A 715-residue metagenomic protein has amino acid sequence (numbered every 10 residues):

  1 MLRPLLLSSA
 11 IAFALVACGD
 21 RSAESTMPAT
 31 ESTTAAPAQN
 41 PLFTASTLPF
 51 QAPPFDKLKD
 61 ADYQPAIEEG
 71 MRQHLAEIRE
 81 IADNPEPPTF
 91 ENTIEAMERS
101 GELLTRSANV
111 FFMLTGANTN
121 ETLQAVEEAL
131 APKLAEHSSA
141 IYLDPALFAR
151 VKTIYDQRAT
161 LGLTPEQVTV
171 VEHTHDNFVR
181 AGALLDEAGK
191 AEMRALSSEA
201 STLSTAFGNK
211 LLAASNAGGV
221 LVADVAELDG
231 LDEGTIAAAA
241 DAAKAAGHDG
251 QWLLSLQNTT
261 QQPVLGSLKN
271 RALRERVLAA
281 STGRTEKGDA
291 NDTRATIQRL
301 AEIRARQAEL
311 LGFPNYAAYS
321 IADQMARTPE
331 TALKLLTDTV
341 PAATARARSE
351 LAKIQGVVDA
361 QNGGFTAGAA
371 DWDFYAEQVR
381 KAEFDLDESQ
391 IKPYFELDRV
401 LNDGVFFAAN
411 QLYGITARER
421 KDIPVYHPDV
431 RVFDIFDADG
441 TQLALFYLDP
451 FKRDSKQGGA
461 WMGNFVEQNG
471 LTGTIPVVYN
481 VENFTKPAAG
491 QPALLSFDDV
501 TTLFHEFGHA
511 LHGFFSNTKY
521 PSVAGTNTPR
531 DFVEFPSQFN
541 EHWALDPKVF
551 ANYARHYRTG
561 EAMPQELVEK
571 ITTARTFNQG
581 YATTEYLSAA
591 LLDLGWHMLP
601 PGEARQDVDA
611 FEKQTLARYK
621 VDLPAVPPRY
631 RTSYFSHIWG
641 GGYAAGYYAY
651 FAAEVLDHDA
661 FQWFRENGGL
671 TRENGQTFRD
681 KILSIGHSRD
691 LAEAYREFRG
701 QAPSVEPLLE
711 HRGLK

Functional and structural regions predicted by a protein language model:
M1-L6: Bacterial N-terminal signal peptides that target proteins for export
L15-A17: C-terminal motif of bacterial Sec signal peptides marking the signal peptidase cleavage site
G19-R21: Bacterial signal peptide processing site
P28-A239, F664: N-terminal helix-rich structural modules
P28-D62, E69, Q251-L253, A382-F384 (+9 more regions): C-terminal, non-catalytic "cap/extension" segments appended to globular domains
T47-D62, F111-L130, K152-A195, S255-A295 (+6 more regions): Short His/Asp/Glu-rich catalytic/ion-coordination signatures at enzyme active sites or charged loops
V170, N209, A214-S255, I303 (+5 more regions): Active-site-proximal, well-structured secondary-structure segments within enzyme catalytic domains
T485-F504: Short pre-active-site segment immediately N-terminal to the catalytic Zn-binding motif
